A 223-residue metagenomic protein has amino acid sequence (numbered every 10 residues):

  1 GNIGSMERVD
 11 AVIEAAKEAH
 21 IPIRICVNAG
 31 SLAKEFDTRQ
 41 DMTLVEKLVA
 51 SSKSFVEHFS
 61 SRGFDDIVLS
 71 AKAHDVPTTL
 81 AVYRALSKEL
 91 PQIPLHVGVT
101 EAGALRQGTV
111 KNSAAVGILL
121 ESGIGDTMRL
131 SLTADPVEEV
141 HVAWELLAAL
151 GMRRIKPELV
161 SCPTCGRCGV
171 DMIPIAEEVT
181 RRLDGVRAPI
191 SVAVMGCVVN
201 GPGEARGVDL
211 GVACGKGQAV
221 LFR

Functional and structural regions predicted by a protein language model:
G1-M6, S122-P136, C214-R223: Glycine-rich phosphate-binding active-site loops on the catalytic face of alpha/beta enzymes
G1-S60, V76: Active-site beta->alpha loop and helix N-cap motifs at the rims of alpha/beta catalytic domains
M6, T79-L80, G201-R206: Short glycine/serine/threonine-rich phosphate/pyrophosphate-binding segments that cradle anionic phosphate groups
A11-V12, V82-A85, G207: A short acidic, amphipathic alpha-helical/loop segment
E14-A16, G108, G185, P202-E204 (+1 more regions): Replace "in large, NTP-powered and nucleic-acid-processing enzymes" with "in large, NTP-powered factors and other
I21-I23, N28, D65, N112-S122 (+1 more regions): Hydrophobic/aromatic-rich, well-ordered segments within soluble, folded domains that form packed cores
F36-R187, S191-V194: Catalytic alpha/beta core domains of metabolic enzymes, predominantly
V198-R223: Nucleotide-binding motor/catalytic cores of P-loop/tubulin-like NTPases across gene-expression machines
